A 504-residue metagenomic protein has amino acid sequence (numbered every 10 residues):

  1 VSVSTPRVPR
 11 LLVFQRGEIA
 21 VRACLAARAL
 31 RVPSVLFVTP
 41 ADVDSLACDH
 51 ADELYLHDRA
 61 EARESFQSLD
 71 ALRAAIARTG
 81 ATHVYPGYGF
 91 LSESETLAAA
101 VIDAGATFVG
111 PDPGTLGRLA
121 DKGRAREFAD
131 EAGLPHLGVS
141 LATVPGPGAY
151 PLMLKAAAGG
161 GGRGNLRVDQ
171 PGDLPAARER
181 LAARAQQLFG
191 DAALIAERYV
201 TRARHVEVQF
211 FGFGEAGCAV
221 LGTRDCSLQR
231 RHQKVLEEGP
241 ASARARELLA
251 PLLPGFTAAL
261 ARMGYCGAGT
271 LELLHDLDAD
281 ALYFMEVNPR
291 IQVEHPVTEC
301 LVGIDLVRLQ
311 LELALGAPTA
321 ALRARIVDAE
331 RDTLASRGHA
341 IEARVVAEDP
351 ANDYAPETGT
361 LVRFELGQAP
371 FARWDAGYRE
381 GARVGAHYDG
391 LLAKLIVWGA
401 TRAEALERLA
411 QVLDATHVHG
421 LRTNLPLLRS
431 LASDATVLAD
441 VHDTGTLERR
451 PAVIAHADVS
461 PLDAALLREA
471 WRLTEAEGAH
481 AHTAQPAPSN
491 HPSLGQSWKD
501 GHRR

Functional and structural regions predicted by a protein language model:
V1-P6, G80, A216, A250 (+3 more regions): Polar low-complexity intrinsically disordered regions
S2-L271, H275-Q292: N-terminal beta-alpha lobe that positions the nucleotide/phosphoryl donor in ATP/NTP-coupled carboxylate activation
P296-R504: Catalytic cores of soluble metabolic enzymes centered on carboxylation/carboxyl-transfer
